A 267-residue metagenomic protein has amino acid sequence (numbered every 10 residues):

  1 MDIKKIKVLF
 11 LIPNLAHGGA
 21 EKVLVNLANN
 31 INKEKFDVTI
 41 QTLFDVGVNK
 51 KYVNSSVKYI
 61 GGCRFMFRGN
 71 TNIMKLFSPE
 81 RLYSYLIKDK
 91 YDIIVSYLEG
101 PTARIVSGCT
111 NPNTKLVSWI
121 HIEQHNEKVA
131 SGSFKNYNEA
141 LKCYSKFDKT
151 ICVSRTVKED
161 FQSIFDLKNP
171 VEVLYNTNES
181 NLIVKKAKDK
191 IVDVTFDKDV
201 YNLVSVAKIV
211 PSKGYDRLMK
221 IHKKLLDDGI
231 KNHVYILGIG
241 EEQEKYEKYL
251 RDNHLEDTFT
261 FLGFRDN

Functional and structural regions predicted by a protein language model:
K5-I6, F10-G18, K22-N26, N30-I73 (+2 more regions): N-terminal strand-loop element at the rim of the active site of nucleotide-sugar-dependent glycosyltransferases
V8, I93, S107-E127: Active-site proximal beta-strand in glycosyltransferases
G18-N26, Y201-K224, I230, E241-E247: A conserved mid-protein helix/loop that constitutes part of the nucleotide-sugar donor-binding site
M74-E80, K115, Q124-K146: Nucleotide-sugar donor phosphate/pyrophosphate-binding loop at the beta->alpha transition of glycosyltransferases
S96-T102, I120: Short His-centered aromatic/hydrophobic patch
R104-V106, S145-V173, N178-L182: A short, active-site helix/loop in glycosyltransferases that binds the activated sugar's phosphate group
Q124, T156-V157, L174-D189, K208 (+1 more regions): Short beta-strand->alpha-helix junction loop in the catalytic core of nucleotide-activated group-transfer enzymes
E247-R265: Nucleotide-activated donor-binding/catalytic signature segment of Leloir-type glycosyltransferases, i.e., the conserved
